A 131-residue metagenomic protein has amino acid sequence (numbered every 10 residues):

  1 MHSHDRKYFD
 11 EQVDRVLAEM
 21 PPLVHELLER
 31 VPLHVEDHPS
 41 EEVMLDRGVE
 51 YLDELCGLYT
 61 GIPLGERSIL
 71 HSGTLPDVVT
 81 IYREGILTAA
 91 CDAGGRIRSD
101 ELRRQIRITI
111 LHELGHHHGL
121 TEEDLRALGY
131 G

Functional and structural regions predicted by a protein language model:
M1-Q105, H117, T121-R126: Active-site rim/adjacent substrate-binding subdomains
T109, E113-H117: Catalytic glutamate of the conserved HExxH
L128-G131: Short hydrophobic/aromatic patches at helix-to-coil boundaries
